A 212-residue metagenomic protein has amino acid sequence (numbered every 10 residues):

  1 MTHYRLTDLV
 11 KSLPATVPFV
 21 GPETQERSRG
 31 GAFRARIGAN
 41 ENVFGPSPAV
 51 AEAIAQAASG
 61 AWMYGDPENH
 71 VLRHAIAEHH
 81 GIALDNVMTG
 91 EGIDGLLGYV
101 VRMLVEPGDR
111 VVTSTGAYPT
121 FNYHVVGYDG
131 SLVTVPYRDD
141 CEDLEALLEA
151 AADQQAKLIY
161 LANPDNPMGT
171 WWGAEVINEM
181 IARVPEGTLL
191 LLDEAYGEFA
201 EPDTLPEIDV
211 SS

Functional and structural regions predicted by a protein language model:
M1-M63, Q155: N-terminal "arm"/small-domain region of PLP-dependent enzymes with the aminotransferase-like
R36, T134-V135, L158-P164, L190-E194: Short beta-strands and strand-loop turn motifs
N40-V43, I93-D94, Y118, N163-P167 (+1 more regions): Short glycine-rich anion-binding loops that position phosphate/pyrophosphate groups of nucleotides and phosphorylated
G45-S47, L97-G98, F121-N122, M168-G169 (+2 more regions): Glycine/Thr-rich phosphate-binding loops of Rossmann-like dinucleotide-binding domains
H70, L84-V111: Conserved beta-loop-alpha segment that forms the PLP phosphate-binding cup at the N-terminus of a helix
M103-L161: PLP-dependent aminotransferase-like
V126, E142-Q155, P167-S212: Active-site pre-lysine segment of PLP-dependent enzymes
